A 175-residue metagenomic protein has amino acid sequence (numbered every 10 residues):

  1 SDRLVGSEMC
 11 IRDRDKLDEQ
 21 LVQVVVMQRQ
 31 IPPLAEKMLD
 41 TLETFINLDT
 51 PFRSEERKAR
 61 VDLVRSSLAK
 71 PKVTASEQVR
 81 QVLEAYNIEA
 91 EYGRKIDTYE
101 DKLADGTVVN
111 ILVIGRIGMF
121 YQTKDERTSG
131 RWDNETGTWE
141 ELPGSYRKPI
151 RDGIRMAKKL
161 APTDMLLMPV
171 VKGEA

Functional and structural regions predicted by a protein language model:
S1-G6, C10-I11: Single conserved hydrophobic/aromatic residue that forms the stacking wall/gate of nucleotide- or nucleobase-binding
D2, Q28, Q122: Functionally constrained cores in energy, signaling, and assembly domains
L4, P32-A35, K58-V61: Hydrophobic faces of stable alpha-helices that mediate helix-helix packing
R12, K16-E19, Q23-V26, Q30-P33 (+4 more regions): Heptad-repeat coiled-coil alpha-helices
T41-A175: Membrane-proximal structural modules of membrane-associated proteins and complexes
